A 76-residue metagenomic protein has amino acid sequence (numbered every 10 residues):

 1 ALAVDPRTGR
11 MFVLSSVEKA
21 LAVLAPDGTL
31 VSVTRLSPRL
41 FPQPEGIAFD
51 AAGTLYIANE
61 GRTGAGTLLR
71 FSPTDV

Functional and structural regions predicted by a protein language model:
A1-V76: Sequence/structural signature of beta-propeller domains
